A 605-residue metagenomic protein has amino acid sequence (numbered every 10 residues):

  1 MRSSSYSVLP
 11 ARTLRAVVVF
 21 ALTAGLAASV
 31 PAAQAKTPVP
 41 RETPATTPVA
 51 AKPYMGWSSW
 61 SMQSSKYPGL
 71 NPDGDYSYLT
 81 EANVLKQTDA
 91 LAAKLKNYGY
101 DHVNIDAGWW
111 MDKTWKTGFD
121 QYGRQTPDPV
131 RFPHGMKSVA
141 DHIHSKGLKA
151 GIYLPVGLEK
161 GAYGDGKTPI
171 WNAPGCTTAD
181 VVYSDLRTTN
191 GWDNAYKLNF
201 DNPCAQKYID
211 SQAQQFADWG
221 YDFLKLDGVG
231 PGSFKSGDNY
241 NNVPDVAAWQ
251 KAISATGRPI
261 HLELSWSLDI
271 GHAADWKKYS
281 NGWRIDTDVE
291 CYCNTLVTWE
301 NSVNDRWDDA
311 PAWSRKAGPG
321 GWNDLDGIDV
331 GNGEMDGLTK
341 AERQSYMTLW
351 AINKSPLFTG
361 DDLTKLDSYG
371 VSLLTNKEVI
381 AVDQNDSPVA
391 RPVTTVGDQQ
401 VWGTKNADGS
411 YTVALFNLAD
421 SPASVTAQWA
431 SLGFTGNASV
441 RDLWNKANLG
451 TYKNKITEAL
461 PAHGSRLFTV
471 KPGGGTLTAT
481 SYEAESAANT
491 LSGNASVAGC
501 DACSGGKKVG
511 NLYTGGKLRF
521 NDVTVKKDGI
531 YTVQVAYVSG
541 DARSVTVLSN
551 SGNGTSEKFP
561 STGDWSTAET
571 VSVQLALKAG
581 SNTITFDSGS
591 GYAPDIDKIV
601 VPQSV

Functional and structural regions predicted by a protein language model:
R2-K36: Secretory targeting and sorting signals
K36-E81, I260, L264: N-terminal module-boundary/linker segments of secreted carbohydrate-active enzymes
M62-N71, L79, Q87, L91-S236: Aromatic-lined carbohydrate-binding/catalytic grooves of carbohydrate-active enzymes
L148-Y163, Q250-G271: Aromatic-lined carbohydrate-recognition surfaces of secreted/lumenal glycan-active proteins
V182-R187, N199-D201, S211, R258-D362: Glycan-recognition surfaces
Q344, W350-N353, F358-G360, T395-F434 (+4 more regions): Carbohydrate-binding surface patches
K354-A419, V497-G506, G510-N511, N521 (+1 more regions): Glycan-recognition and catalytic regions of carbohydrate-active enzymes
A423, L432-V440, N448, N454-L460 (+1 more regions): Extracytoplasmic
